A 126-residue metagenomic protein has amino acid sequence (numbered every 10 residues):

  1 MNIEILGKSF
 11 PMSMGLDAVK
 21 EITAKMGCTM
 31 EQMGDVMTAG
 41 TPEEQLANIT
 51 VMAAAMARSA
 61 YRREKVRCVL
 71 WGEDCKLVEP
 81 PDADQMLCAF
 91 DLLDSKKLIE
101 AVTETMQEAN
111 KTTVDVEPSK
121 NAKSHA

Functional and structural regions predicted by a protein language model:
M1-E4, C28-E44, Y61-A126: Charged interaction scaffolds used for protein-protein
F10-M12: Short, isolated positions in well-ordered beta-strands
G15: Residue-level signal for threonine
I22-G27: Short amphipathic alpha-helical "interface-anchor" segments enriched in bulky aromatics
N48-S59, E104: Short, hydrophobic/amphipathic alpha-helical patches that form generic packing surfaces within helical domains
